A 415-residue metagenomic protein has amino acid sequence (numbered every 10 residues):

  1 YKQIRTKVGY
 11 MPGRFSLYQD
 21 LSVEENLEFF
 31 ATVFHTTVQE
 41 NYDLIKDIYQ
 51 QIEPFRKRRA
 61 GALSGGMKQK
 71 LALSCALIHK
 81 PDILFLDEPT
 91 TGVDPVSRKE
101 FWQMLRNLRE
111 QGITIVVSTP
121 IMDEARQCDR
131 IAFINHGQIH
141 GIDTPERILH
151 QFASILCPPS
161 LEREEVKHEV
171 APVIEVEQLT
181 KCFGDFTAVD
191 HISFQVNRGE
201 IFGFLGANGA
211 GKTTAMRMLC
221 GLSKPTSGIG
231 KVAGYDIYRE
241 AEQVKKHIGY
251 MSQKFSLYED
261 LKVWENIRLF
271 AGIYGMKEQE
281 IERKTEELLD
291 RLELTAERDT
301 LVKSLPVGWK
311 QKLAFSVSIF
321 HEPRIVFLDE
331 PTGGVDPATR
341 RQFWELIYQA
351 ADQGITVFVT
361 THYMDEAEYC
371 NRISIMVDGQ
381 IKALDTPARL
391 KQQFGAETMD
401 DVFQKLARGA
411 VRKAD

Functional and structural regions predicted by a protein language model:
Q3-I4, G228-D236, Q243-V244: Conserved ABC transporter NBD signature motif
E28, T32, T37-F55, R268 (+2 more regions): Conserved ABC ATPase "signature" region
R59-L63, D260, L301-G308: Conserved ABC ATPase signature
L84-D87, V326-D329: Catalytic Walker B motif of ABC-type/P-loop ATPase nucleotide-binding domains
I142-D143, L384-D385: ABC ATPase "signature
